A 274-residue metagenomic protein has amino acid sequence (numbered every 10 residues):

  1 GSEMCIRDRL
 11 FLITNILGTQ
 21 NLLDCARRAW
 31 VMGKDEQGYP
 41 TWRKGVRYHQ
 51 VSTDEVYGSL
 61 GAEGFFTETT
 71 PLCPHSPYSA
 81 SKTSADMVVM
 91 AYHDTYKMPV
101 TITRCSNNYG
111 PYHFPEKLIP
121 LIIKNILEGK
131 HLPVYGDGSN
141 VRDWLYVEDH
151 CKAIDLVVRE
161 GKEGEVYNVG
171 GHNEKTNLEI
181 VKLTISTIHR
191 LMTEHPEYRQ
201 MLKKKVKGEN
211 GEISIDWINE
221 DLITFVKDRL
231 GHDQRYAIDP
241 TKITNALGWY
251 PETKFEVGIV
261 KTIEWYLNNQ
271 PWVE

Functional and structural regions predicted by a protein language model:
G1, G45, K97-P99, H131 (+2 more regions): A generic structural signal for alpha->beta connector loops
G1, T53-V56, A62, L118 (+3 more regions): Activation loop
G1-I6, I180: Short, small-residue-biased leader/transition segments that mark boundaries at the very start of proteins
S2, F11, F65-F66, Y92 (+6 more regions): Tryptophan-centric aromatic hotspots in well-structured domains and transmembrane helices
S2, T53-V56, F66-P71, P77 (+6 more regions): Active-site pre-Tyr helix/loop in NAD(P)-dependent dehydrogenases
R9-D24, R28-Q50, E55-I102, Y109 (+1 more regions): Catalytic helix-loop patch of NAD(P)-dependent Rossmann-fold dehydrogenases
P120, K124-E274: C-terminal substrate-binding subdomain of Rossmann-fold SDR/epimerase-dehydratase oxidoreductases
